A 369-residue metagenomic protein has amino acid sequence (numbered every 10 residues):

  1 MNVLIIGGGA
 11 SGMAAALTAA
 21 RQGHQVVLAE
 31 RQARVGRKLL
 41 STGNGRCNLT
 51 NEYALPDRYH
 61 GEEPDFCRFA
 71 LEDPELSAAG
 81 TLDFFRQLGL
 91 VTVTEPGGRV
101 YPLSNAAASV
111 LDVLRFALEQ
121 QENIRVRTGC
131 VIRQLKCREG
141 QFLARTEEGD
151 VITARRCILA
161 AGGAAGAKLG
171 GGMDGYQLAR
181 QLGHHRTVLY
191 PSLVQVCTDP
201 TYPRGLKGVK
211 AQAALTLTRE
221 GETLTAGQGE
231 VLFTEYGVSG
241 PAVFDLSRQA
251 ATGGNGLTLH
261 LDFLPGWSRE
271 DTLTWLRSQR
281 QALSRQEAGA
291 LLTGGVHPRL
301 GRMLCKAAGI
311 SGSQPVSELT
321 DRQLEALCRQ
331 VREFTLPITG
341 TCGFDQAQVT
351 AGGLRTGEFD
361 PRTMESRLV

Functional and structural regions predicted by a protein language model:
M1-S11: Beta1/beta-strand and adjacent pyrophosphate-binding region of the FAD-binding site in flavoprotein oxidoreductases
L4, A20-N44: Glycine-rich FAD pyrophosphate-binding loop
L4-I6, A29, I132, V151-K168 (+2 more regions): Short hydrophobic core segments
A33-V35, L40-S41, L49-P56, V91 (+2 more regions): An anion/pyrophosphate-binding glycine-rich loop and adjacent beta-alpha core in soluble alpha-beta enzymes
N44-T94: Glycine-rich active-site loop/strand segments that organize a redox cofactor
T128, R302-V369: A glycine-rich dinucleotide-binding beta-alpha-beta segment and adjacent secondary-structure elements that constitute
T128-Q141: A conserved short coil-to-beta-strand element within the FAD-binding core of flavoproteins
R156-Y202: Glycine-rich loop(s) and the adjacent beta-strand/alpha-helix scaffold that form part
